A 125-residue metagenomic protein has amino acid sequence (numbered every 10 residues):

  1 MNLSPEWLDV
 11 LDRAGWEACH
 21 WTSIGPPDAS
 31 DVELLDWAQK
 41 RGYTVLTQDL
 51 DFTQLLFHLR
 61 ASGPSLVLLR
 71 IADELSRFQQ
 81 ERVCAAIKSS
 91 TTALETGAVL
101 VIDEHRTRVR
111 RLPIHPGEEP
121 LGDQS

Functional and structural regions predicted by a protein language model:
M1-T44: N-terminal first-folded block
V10-A14, E33-L34, L59-S62, R82 (+1 more regions): Short, glycine/charged-enriched secondary-structure capping and boundary segments
D12-R13, C84-A85, S89, S125: Ribonuclease/tRNase effector modules and their secretory precursors
C19, L46, V67-L69, L100: Hydrophobic/aromatic beta-strand patches that form the interior of the parallel beta-sheet core in alpha/beta enzyme
G25-E33, L50, E74-F78: Residues at secondary-structure transition points
Q39-L56: Acidic, metal-binding active-site segment of PIN/NYN-like and related structure-specific nucleases
T53-I87: Mid-chain, well-packed structural core segment of small domains
S89-S125: Charged phosphate-binding loop/patch that engages nucleotide di/tri-phosphates or the phosphate backbone of nucleic
